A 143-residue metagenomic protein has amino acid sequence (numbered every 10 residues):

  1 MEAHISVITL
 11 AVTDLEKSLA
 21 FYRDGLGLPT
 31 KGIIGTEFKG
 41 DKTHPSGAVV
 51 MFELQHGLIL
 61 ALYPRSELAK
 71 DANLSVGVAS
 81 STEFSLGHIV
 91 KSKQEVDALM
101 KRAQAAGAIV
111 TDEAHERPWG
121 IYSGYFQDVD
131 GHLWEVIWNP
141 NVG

Functional and structural regions predicted by a protein language model:
M1-A3, G143: Basic/polar N-terminal segments that are highly enriched at the extreme N-terminus, encompassing both cleavable
I5-T13, V50-L54, N73-R102, Y122-Q127: Vicinal oxygen chelate
T9-L60, S66-E67: Core segments of cupin and vicinal oxygen chelate
E37-G40, E67-L74, D112, G143: A short, acidic/glycine-rich surface segment
M100-G143: Vicinal oxygen chelate
